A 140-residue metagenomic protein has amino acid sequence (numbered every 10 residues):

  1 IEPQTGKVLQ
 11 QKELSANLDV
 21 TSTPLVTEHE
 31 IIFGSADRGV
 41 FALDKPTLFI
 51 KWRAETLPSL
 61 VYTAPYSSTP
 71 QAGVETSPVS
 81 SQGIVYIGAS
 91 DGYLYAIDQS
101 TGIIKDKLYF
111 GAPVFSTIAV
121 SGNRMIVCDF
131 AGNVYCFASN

Functional and structural regions predicted by a protein language model:
E2-G6, D44-L48, D98-G102, S139-N140: Short loop/turn segments that connect beta-strands within beta-propeller blades
K7-T27, R53-S80, D106-G122: Extracytoplasmic beta-rich repeat domains
R38, D91-Y93, G132: Short coil/turn segments within WD40 beta-propeller repeats
Y86, Y95-I97, I103: C-terminal structured "cap/appendage" subdomains that terminate the fold
F110-N140: Blade-level signature of beta-propeller repeat domains, shared across WD40, Kelch, NHL, RCC1 and BNR/Asp-box propellers
